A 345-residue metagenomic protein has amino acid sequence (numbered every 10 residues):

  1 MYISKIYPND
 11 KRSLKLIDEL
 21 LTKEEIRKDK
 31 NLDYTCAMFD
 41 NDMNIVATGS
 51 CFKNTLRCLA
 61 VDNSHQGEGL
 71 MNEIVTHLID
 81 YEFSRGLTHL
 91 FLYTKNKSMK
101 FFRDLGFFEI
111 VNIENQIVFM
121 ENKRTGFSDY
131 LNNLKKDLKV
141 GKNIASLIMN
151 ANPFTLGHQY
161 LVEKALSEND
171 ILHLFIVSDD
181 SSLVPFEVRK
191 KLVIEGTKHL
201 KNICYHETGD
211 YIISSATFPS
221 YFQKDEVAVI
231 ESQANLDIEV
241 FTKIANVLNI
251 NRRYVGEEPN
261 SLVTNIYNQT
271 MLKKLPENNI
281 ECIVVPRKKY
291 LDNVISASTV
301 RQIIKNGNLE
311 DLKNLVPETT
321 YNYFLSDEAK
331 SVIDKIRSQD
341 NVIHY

Functional and structural regions predicted by a protein language model:
M1-K28, F39-D40, N44: Short amphipathic alpha-helix that is part of the acyltransferase structural core
R27-K30, D62-H65, R85, N122-K135: RNA-binding accessory domains that recognize and position tRNA/RNA substrates
D33, L56, K142: Short coil/loop residues immediately preceding or within conserved phosphate-binding loops of NTP-utilizing enzyme
A37, M43-A60: Conserved beta-strand in the GNAT
H65, G69-H77, G157: Conserved acetyl-CoA pyrophosphate-binding loop and the N-cap/start of the following alpha-helix in GNAT-like
E82-T94: Conserved GNAT acetyl-CoA-binding A-motif
Y93-Y345: Nucleotidyltransferase catalytic core that binds NTPs
